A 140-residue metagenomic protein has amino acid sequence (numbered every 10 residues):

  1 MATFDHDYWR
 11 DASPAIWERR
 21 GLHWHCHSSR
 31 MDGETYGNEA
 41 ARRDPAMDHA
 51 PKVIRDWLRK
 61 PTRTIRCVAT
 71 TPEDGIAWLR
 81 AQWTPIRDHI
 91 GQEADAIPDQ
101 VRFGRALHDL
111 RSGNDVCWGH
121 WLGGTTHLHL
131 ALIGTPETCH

Functional and structural regions predicted by a protein language model:
M1-Y8: Short N-terminal edge-element motif at the start of the domain
D5, S13, R20, V53 (+3 more regions): Acidic, low-complexity intrinsically disordered regions
W9-R63: Short aromatic-glycine-(Arg/Gly/Cys) micro-motifs in beta-strand/loop hairpins
G21-R30, I65-V68, W118-H120, H127-L132: Ordered hydrophobic segments in well-structured contexts
M31, P72, T135-E137: Generic structural motif
T35-E39, A77, T84-H140: Short, mixed-charge low-complexity intrinsically disordered segments
D44-P51, R55-D56, D74-L79, W83-I86 (+1 more regions): Generic hydrophobic secondary-structure signal
R59-D74: A short, exposed loop/beta-hairpin motif centered on an aromatic-Gly-Thr core
